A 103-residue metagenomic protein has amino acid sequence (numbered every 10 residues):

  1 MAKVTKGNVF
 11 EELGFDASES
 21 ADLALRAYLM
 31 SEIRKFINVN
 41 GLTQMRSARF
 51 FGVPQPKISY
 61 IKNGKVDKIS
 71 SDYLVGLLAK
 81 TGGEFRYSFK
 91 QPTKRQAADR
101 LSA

Functional and structural regions predicted by a protein language model:
M1-S31, P92-S102: N-terminal flexible/basic segments that precede or flank functional cores
L29, K57, S70-L74: Amphipathic alpha-helical interface surfaces
I37-V39: Short amphipathic helical patch at the helix-1/turn junction of helix-turn-helix
G41-S59: Short alpha-helical DNA-recognition segment
K62: DNA major-groove recognition helix of helix-turn-helix
S71-S88: DNA major-groove recognition helix of helix-turn-helix/homeodomain DNA-binding modules
